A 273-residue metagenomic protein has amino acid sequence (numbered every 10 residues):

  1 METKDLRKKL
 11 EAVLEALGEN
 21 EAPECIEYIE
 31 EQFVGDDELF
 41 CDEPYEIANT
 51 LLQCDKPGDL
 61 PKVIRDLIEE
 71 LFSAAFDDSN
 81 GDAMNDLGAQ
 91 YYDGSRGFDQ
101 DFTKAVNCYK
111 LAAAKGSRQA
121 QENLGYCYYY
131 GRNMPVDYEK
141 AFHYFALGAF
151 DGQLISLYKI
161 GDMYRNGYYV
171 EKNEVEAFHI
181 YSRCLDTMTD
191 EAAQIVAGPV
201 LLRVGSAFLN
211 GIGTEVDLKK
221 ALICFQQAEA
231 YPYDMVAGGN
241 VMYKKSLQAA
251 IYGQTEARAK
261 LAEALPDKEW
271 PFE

Functional and structural regions predicted by a protein language model:
R7-L10, Y45, N85, E122 (+6 more regions): TPR/TPR-like alpha-solenoid signature
Q32, E46-D55, M84-D93, F98 (+7 more regions): Hydrophobic face of amphipathic alpha-helices that form TPR/SEL1-like repeat modules and related alpha-solenoid
D36-F40, P44, D77-G81, D93-S95 (+12 more regions): Short helix-capping/linker turns of helical repeat alpha-solenoids
L52-I64, D93-F102, Y129-Y138, N166-V175 (+1 more regions): Short coil/turn connectors between adjacent alpha-helices in alpha-solenoid helical repeat scaffolds
L71-F72, Y109, F145, Y181 (+1 more regions): Hydrophobic/aromatic packing residues within the alpha-helices of TPR/SEL1-like helical repeat arrays
F178-D186, V216-D234: TPR/TPR-like (Sel1-like) alpha-helical repeat modules
V236-E273: Terminal, low-structured helical/coil segments at or just beyond the last alpha-helical repeat
